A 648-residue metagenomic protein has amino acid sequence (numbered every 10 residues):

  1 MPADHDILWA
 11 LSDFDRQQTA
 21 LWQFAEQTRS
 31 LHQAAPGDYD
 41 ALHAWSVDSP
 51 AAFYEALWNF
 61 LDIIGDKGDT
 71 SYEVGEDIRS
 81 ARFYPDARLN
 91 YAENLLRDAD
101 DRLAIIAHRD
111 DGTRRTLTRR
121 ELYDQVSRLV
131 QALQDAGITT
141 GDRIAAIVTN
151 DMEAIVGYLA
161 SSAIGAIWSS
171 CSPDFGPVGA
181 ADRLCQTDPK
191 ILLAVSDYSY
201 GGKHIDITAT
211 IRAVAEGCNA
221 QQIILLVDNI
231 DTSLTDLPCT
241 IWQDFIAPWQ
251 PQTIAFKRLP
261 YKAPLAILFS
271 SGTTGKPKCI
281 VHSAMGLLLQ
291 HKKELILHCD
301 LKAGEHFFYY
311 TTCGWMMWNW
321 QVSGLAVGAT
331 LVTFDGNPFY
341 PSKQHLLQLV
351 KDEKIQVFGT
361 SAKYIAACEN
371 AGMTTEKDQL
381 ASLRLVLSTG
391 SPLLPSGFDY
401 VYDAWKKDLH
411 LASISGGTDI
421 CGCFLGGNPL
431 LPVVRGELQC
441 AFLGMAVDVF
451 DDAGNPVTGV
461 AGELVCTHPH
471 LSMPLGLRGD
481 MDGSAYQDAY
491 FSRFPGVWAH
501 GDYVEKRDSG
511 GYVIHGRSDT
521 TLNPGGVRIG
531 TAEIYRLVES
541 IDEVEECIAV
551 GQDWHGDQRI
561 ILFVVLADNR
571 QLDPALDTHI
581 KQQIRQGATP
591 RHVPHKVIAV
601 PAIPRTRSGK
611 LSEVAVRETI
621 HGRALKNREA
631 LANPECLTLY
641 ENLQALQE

Functional and structural regions predicted by a protein language model:
A41-W45, A92, I105-L159, G176-A181 (+2 more regions): Conserved AMP-binding/adenylate-forming core of the ANL superfamily
D101-L103, L225-L226, P238-F269, K276 (+2 more regions): Conserved pre-ATP/AMP-binding loop-to-beta segment of ANL
A146, C171-D197, I211, K351 (+8 more regions): AMP-binding/adenylate-forming catalytic core of the ANL superfamily
A163-D244, S361-A362: Structural core segment of the AMP-binding/adenylate-forming
I191-T210, D335-F339, I355-D399, A412-D419 (+1 more regions): Adenylate-forming
L288-H306, M316-Q356, A371-M373: Conserved AMP-binding/adenylation subdomain of ANL enzymes
L297, K351, R384-V386, P392-G511 (+2 more regions): Conserved AMP-binding/adenylate-forming
I548-D553, I561-L562, K581-E648: Conserved C-terminal "lid"/linker of ANL adenylate-forming enzymes
